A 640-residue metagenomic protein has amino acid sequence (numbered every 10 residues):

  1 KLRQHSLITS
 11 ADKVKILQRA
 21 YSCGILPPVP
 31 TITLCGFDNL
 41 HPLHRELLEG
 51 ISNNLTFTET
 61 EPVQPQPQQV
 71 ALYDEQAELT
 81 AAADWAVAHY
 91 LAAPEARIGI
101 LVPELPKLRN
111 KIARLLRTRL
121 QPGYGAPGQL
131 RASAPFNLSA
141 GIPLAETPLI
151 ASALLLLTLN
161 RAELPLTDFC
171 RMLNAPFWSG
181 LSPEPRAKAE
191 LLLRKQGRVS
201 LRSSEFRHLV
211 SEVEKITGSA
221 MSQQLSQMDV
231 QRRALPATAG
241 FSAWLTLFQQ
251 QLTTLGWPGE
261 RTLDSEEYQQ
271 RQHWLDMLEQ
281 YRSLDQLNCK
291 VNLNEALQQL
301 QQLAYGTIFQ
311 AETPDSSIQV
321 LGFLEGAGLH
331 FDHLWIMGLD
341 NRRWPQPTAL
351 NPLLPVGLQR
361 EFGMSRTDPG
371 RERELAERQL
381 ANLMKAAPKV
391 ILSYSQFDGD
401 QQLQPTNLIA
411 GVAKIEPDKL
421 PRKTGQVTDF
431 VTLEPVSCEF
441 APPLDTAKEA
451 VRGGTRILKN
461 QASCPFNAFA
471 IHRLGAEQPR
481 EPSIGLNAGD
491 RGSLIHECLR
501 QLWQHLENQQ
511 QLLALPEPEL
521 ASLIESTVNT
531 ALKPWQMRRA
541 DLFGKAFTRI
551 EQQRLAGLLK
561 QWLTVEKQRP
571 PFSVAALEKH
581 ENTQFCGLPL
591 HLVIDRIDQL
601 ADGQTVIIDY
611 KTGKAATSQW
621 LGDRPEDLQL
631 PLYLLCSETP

Functional and structural regions predicted by a protein language model:
K1-E517, A521, E525-R538, T548-Q553 (+2 more regions): Polyanion-engaging groove/track-forming segments
T80, A151, Q298, A468 (+3 more regions): Feature representing long, continuous alpha-helical segments
F248, L559, R596: Conserved hydrophobic/aromatic pocket- or pore-lining residues that grip, position, or stack substrates in active sites
Q552-Q584: Surface segments flanking catalytic/ligand-binding clefts of nucleic-acid enzymes
V574-E638: Non-catalytic protein-protein interaction segments used by genome-maintenance enzymes to assemble and couple activities
